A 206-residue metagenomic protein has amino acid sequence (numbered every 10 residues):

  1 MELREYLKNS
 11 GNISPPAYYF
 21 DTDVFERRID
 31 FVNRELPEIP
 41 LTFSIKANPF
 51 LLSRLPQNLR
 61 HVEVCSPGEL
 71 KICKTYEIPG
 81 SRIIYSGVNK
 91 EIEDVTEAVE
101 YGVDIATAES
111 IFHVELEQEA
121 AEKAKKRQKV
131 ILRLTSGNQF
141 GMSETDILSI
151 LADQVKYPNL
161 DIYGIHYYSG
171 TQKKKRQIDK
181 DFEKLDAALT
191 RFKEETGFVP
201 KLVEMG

Functional and structural regions predicted by a protein language model:
M1-Q128, Y157, D161, E194: A charged N-terminal "starter" segment
L51-L52, E69-K71, E91-D94, L134-F140 (+1 more regions): Conserved radical SAM core fold
T107, I131, E204-G206: A structural signal for short, well-ordered beta-strand segments and their strand-loop junctions that often border
R127-I131, L185-A188: Alpha-helix-loop-beta-strand connector modules within alpha/beta enzyme cores
S136-G206: Active-site loop/helix belt of alpha/beta enzymes
